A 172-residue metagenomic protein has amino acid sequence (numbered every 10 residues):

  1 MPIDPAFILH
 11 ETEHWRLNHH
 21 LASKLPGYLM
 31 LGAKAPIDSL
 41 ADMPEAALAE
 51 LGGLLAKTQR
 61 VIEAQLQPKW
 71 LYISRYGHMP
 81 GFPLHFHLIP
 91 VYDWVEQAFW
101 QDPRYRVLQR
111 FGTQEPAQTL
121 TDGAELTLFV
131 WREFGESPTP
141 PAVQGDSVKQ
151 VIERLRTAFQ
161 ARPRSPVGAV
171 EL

Functional and structural regions predicted by a protein language model:
M1-L172: HIT superfamily nucleotide-processing domains
